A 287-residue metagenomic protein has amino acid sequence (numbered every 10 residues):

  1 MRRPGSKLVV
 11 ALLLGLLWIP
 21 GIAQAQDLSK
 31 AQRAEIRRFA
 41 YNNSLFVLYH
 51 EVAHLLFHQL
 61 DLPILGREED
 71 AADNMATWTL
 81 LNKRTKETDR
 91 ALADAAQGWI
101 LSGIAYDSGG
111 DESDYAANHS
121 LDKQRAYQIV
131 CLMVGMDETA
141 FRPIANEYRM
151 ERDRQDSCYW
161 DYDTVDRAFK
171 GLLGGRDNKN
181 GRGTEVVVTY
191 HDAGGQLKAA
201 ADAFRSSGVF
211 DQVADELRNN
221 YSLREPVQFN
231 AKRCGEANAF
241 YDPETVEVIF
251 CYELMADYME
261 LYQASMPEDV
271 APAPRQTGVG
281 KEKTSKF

Functional and structural regions predicted by a protein language model:
M1-V10: Bacterial N-terminal signal peptides that target proteins for export
V10-P20: Bacterial N-terminal signal peptides
A23-D27: Boundary at the C-terminal end of the N-terminal hydrophobic targeting segment
Q32-F46, L62, Q263, Q276-F287: Short pre-active-site segment immediately N-terminal to the catalytic Zn-binding motif
F46-Q59, D73, T77, F250 (+1 more regions): Active-site recognition of the HExxH zinc-binding catalytic motif
G66-K83: An active-site-proximal "capping" alpha-helix that borders the catalytic cofactor pocket
E112-E216: Pan-zinc metallopeptidase signature
N230-P267: Catalytic zinc-binding patch centered on the HExxH motif and its immediate surroundings that defines zinc-dependent
